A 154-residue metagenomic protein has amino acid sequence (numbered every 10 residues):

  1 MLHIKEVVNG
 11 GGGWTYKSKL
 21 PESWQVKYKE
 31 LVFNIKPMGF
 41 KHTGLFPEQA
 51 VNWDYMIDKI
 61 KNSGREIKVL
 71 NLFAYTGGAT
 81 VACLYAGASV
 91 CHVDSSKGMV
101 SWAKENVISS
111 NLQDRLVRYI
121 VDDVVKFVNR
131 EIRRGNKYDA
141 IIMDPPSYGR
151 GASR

Functional and structural regions predicted by a protein language model:
M1-P47, D54: Non-catalytic substrate-recognition/targeting regions of SAM-dependent transferases
P47-R65: Conserved alpha-helix/loop element of class I SAM-dependent methyltransferases that forms part of the SAM/SAH-binding
G64-Y75: Conserved class I S-adenosyl-L-methionine
T76-A88: Conserved SAM-binding loop of SAM-dependent methyltransferases across substrates and taxa, primarily the Class I
S89-D94: Conserved SAM-binding motif I beta-strand of class I
S96-I142: S-adenosyl-L-methionine
P145-P146: Switch II (G3) loop of P-loop NTPases
R150-R154: Glycine/threonine-rich flexible loop motifs
